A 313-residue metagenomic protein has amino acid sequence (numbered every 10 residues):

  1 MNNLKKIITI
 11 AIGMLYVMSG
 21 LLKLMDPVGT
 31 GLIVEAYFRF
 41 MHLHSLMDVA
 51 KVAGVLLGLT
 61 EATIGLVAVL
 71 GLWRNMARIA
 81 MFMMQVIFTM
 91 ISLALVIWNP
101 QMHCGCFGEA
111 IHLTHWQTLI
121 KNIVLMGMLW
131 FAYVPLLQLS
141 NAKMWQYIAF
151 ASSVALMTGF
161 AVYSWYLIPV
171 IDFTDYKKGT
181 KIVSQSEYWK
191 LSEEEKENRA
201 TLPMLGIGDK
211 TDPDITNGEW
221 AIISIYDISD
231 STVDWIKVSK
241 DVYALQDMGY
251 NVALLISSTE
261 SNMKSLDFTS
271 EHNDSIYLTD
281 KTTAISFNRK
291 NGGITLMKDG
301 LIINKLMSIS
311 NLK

Functional and structural regions predicted by a protein language model:
M1-A11, L15, L22, P27-V134: Hydrophobic alpha-helical segments
I123-S152: Cytosolic-side transmembrane helix boundary signature
N141-V170: Internal/C-terminal transmembrane anchor helices
A161-I222, S229-K237, M248: Membrane-interface segments at or immediately adjacent to transmembrane helices that form the boundary between
V233-L266: Structural microenvironment flanking redox-active thiols in thiol-disulfide oxidoreductases
L255, T269-N291: Short, internal strand/loop/helix patches that form the active-site neighborhood or redox-interaction surface
G292-L306: A short, hydrophobic beta-strand/beta-hairpin element that forms part of a small beta-sheet core
S308-L312: A short acidic/small-residue loop/turn micro-motif
